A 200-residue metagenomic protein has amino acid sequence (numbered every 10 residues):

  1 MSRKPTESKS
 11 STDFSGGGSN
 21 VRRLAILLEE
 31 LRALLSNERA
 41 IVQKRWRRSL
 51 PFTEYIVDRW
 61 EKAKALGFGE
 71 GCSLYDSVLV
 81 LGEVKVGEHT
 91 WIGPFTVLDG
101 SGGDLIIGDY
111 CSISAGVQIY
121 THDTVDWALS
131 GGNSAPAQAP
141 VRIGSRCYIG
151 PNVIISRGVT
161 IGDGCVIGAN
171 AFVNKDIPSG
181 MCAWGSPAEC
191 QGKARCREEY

Functional and structural regions predicted by a protein language model:
M1-A65, G69-G71, Y110, T124-D126 (+4 more regions): Terminal amphipathic alpha-helical/low-complexity segments used for targeting or macromolecular assembly
S49-D58, L79-V86, W91-T160, S186-P187 (+2 more regions): Flexible, glycine/small-residue-enriched loop-and-beta-strand segment within the central core of proteins
A63-L66, S73-V84: Short, contiguous, helix-prone interaction/anchoring segments in small proteins
S73, I154, F172, E189: Short, electropositive, low-hydrophobicity segments enriched in small/polar residues
F95, N170-A171: Active-site-flanking alpha-helical
K175: Short helix N-cap motif at coil->helix boundaries in the Bergerat
